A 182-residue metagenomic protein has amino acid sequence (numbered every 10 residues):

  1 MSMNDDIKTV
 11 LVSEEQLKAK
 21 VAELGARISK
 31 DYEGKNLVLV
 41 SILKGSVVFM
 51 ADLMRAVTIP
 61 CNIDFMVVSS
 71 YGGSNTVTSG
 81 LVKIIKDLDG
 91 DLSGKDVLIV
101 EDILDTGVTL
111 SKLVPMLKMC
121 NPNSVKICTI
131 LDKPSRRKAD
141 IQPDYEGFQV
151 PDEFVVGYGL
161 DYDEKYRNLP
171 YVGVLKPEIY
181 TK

Functional and structural regions predicted by a protein language model:
M1-K182: PRPP-associated nucleotide enzymes
